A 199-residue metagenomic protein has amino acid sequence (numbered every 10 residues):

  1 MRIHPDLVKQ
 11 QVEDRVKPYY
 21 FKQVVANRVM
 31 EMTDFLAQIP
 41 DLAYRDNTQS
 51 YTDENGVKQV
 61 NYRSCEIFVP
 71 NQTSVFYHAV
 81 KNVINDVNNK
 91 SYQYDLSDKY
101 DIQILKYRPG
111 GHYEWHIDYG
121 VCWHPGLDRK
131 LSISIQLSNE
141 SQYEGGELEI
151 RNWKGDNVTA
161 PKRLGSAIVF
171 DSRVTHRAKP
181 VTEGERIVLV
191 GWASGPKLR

Functional and structural regions predicted by a protein language model:
M1-Y94: Non-heme Fe(II)/2-oxoglutarate
Y77-K81, N85-R199: Catalytic core of non-heme Fe(II) oxygenases with the double-stranded beta-helix
